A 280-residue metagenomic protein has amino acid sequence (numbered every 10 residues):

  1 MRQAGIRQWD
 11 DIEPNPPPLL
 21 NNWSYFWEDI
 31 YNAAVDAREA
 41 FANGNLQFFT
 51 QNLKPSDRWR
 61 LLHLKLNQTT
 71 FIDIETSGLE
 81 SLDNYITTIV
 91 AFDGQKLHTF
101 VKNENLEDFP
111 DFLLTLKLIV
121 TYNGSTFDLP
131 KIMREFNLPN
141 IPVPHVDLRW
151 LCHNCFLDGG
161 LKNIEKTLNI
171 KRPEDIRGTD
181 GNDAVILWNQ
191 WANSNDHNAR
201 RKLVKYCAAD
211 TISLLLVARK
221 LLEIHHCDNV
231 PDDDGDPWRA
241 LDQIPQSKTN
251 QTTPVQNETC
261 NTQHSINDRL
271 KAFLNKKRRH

Functional and structural regions predicted by a protein language model:
M1-H280: DEDD superfamily 3′-5′ metal-dependent exonuclease/proofreading module
